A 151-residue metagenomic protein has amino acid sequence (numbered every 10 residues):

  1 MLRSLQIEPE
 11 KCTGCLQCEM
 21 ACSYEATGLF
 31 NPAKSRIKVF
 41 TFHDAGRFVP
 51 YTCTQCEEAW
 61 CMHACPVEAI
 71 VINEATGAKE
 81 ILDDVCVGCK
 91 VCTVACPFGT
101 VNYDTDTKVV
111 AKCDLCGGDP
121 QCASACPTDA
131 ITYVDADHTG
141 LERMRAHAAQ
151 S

Functional and structural regions predicted by a protein language model:
L2-R3, S23, N31-I72, A78 (+1 more regions): Flanking helices and flexible, charged tails adjoining ferredoxin-like Fe-S electron-transfer domains in multi-subunit
S4-P9: Local sequence-structure signature of Cys/Sec-based thiol-disulfide redox active-site neighborhoods
K11, A75-T76: Residue-level recognition of short loop/turn positions
C12-C15, C86: Short, thiol/selenol-centered motifs that function as redox-active sites or metal-ligating centers
T13, E19-S23: N-terminal signal-anchor transmembrane alpha helix
